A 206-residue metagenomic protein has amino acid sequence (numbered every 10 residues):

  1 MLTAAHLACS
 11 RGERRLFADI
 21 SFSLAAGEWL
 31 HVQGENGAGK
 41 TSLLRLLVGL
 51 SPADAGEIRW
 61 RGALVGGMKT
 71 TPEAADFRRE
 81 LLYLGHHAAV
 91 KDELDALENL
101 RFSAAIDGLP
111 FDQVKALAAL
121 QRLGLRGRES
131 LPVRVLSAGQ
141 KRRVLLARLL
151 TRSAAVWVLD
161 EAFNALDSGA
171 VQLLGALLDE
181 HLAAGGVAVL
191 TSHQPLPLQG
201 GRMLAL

Functional and structural regions predicted by a protein language model:
V48: Helix-to-loop junction immediately C-terminal to a conserved catalytic motif
G56-F77: Conserved ABC transporter NBD signature motif
H87, D92-D107, K115: Q-loop/switch helix immediately C-terminal to the Walker
E93, P132-L136: Conserved ABC ATPase signature
R101, Q113-R128: Conserved ABC ATPase "signature" region
L145-L146, G185: Hydrophobic anchor residue at the start of the ABC signature
L149-L150: ABC ATPase C-loop
W157-E161: Catalytic Walker B motif of ABC-type/P-loop ATPase nucleotide-binding domains
